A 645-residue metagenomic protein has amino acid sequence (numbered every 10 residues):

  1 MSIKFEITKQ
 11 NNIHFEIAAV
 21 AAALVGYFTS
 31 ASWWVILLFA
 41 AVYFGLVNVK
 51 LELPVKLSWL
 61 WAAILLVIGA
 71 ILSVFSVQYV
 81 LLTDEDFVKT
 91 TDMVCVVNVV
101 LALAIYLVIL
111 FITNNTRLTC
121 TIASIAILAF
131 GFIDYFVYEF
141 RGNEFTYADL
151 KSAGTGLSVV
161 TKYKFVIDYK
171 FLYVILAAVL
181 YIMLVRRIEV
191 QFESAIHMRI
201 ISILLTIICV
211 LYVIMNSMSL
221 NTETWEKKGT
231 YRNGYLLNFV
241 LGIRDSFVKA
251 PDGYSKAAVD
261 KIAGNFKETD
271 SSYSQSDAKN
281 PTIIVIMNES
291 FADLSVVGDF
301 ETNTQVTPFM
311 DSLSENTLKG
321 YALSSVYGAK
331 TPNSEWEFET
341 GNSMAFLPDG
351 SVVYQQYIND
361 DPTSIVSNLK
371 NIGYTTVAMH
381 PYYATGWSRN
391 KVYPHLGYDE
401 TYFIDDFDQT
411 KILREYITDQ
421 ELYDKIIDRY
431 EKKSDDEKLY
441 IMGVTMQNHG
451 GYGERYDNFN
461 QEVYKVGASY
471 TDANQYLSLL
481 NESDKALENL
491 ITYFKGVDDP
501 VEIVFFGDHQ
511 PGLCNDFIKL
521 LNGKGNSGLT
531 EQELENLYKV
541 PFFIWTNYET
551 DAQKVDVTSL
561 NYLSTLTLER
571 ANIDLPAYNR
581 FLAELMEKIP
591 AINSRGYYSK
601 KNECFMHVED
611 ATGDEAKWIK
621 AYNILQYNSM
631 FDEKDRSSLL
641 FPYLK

Functional and structural regions predicted by a protein language model:
S2-Y231: Transmembrane and membrane-interface helices of multi-pass, inner-membrane envelope-modifying transferases
T8, F136-T146, D168, S255-K256 (+4 more regions): A diffuse structural propensity rather than consistent per-protein peaks
Q10, R141, D149-T161, Y169-Y173 (+4 more regions): Short alpha-helical interface patches
V42, S76-V77, G156, F239 (+5 more regions): Generic structural signal of hydrophobic/aromatic residues within well-ordered alpha-helices of folded domains
F132, V159, R187, G242 (+5 more regions): Residues that form generic nucleotide/phosphate-binding pockets
L150-A153, N233-L236, V240, T307 (+2 more regions): Alpha-helix initiation and N-capping motif
M215-V285: Membrane-interface segments at or immediately adjacent to transmembrane helices that form the boundary between
D270-A278, V285-N288, D293-K645: Solvent-exposed soluble domains appended to multi-pass membrane proteins
